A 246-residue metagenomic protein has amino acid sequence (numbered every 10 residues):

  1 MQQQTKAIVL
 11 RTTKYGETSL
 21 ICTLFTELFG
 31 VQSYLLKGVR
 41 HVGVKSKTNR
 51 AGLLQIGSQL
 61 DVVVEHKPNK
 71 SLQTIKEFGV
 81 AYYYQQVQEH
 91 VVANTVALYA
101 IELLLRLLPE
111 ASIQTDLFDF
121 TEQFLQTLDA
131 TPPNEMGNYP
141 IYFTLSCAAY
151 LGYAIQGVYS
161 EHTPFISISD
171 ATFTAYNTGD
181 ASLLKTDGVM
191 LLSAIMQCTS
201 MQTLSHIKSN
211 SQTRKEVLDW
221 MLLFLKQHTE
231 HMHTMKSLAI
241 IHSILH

Functional and structural regions predicted by a protein language model:
M1-H246: Non-catalytic alpha-helical scaffolds and adjoining flexible linkers that form interface surfaces for assembly
